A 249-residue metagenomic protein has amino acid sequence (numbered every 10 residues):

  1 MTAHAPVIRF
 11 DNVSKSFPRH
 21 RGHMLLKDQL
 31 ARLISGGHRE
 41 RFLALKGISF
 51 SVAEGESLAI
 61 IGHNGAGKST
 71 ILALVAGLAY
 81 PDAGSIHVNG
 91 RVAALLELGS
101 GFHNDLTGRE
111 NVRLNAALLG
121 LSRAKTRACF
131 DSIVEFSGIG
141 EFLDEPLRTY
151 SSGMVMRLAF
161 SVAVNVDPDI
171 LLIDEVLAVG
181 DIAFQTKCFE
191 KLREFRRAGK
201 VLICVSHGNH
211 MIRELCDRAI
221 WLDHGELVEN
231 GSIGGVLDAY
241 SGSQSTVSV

Functional and structural regions predicted by a protein language model:
M1-A44, I233-V249: Pre-NBD coupling/linker segments of ABC/ABC-like ATPases
K27-R32, R113, K125-F142, A159: Conserved ABC ATPase "signature" region
I61-H63: The feature captures the beta-strand-to-loop junction immediately N-terminal to the Walker
S206-H207: H-loop/switch region of ABC-family ATPase nucleotide-binding domains
E214-W221: Conserved catalytic segment of ABC-fold P-loop ATPases
H224-G225, Y240: Conserved ABC ATPase "signature" C-loop
